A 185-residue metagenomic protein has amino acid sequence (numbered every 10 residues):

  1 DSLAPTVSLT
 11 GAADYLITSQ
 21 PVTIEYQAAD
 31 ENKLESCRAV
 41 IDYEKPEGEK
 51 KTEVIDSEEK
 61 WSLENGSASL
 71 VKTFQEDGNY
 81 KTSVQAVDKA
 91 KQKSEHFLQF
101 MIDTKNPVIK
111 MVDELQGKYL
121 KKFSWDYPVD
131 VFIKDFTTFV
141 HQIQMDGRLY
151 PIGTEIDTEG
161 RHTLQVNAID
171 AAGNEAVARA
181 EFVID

Functional and structural regions predicted by a protein language model:
D1-P5, L98-K110, A180-D185: Flexible, low-complexity linkers/stalks enriched in Thr/Pro that connect modular domains
D14-Q20, Q116-Y127: Short, solvent-exposed loop/linker segments at the N-terminal edge of repeated beta-sheet extracellular domains
I24-A28, V129-D135, V166: Aromatic/hydrophobic beta-strand junction motif of beta-rich domains
A29-Y43, I133-M145: Solvent-exposed loop/turn segments flanking beta-strands in beta-repeat/beta-sandwich domains
F74-E76, I156-T158: Residue-level recognition of secondary-structure-to-loop junctions
G78-T82, G160-L164: Exposed beta-strand face motif in extracellular beta-rich ectodomains
Q92-L98, E175-A180: Extracellular and select intracellular beta-sandwich modules with Ser/Thr-enriched, small-residue motifs on
